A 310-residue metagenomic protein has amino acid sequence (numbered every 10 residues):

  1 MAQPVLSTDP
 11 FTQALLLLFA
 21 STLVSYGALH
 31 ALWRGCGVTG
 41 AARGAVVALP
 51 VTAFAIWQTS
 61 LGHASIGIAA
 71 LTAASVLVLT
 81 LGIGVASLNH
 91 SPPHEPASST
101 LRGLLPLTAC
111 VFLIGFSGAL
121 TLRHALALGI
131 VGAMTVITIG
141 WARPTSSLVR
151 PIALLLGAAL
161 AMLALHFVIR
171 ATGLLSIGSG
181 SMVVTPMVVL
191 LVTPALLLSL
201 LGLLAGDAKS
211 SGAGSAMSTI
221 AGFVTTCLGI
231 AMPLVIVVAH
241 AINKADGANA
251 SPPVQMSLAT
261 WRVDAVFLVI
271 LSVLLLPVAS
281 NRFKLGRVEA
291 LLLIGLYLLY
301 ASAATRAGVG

Functional and structural regions predicted by a protein language model:
M1-G310: Hydrophobic alpha-helical segments, chiefly the membrane-spanning helices and signal/signal-anchor peptides
